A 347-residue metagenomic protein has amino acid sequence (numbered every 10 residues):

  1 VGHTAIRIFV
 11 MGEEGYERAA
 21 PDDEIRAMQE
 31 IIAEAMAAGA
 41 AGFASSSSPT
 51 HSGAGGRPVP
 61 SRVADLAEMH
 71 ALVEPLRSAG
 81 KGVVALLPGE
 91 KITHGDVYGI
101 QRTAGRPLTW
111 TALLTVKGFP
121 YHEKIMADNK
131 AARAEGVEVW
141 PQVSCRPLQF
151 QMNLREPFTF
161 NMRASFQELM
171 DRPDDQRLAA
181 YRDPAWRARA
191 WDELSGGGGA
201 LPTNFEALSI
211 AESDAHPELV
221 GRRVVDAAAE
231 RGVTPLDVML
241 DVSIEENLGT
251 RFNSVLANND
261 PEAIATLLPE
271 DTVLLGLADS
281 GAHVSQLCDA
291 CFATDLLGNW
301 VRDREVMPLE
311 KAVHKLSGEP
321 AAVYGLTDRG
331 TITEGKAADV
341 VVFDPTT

Functional and structural regions predicted by a protein language model:
T4-I6, E13-I31, A35-M36, P58 (+3 more regions): Polyanionic/metal-chelating signatures
A19-D23, G56-A67, A85-P88, L113-P120 (+2 more regions): Alpha-helix capping and helix-loop boundary segments enriched in small/acidic/polar residues
I25, E34-T93: Divalent metal-binding pocket/active-site signature
A27-E34, A38, A71, E230 (+2 more regions): A non-catalytic, amphipathic alpha-helix used as a structural packing/dimerization or gating element in enzyme scaffolds
S45, L86, W110-L113, L277 (+1 more regions): Conserved beta-strand positions
S48, S280, T346: Short, ordered loop/turn segments at secondary-structure junctions
Q149, S280-V284, D289: Glycine-rich phosphate/pyrophosphate-binding beta-alpha loops
R222-E230, T234-A265, L296-T346: C-terminal helical cap
